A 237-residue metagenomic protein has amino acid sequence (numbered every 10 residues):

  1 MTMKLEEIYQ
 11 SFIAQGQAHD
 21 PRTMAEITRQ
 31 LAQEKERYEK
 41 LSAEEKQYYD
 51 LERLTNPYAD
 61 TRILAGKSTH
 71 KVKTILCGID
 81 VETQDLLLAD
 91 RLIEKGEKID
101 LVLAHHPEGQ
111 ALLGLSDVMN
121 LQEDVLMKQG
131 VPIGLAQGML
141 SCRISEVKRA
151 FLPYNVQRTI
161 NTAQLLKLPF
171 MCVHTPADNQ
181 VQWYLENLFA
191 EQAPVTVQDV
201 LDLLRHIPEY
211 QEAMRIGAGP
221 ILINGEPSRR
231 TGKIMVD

Functional and structural regions predicted by a protein language model:
M1-D237: Hydrophobic structural segments
